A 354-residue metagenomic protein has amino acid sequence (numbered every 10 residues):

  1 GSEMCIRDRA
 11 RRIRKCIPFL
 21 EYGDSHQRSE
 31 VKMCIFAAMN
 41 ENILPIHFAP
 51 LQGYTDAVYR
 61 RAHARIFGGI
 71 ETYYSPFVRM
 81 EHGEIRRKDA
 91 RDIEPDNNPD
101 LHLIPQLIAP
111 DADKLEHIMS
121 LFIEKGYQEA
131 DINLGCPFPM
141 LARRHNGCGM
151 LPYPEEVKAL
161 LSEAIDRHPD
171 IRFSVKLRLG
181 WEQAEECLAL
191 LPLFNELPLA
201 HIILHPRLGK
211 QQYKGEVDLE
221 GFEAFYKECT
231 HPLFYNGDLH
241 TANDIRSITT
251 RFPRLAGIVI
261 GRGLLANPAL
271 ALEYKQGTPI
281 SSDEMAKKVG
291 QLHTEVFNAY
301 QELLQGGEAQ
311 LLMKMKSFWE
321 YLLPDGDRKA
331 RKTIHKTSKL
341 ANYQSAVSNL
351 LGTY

Functional and structural regions predicted by a protein language model:
G1-I6, Y22: Short, small-residue-biased leader/transition segments that mark boundaries at the very start of proteins
M39-N42, I46-H47, V58, A159 (+5 more regions): Alpha/beta catalytic cores of nucleotide-metabolism and tRNA/nucleoside-modifying enzymes
N40, L51-L121: Glycine-rich, positively charged N-terminal anion/phosphate-binding segment
I46-A49, Y73-S75, L103-L107, A130 (+4 more regions): Hydrophobic faces of well-ordered beta-strands that scaffold small-molecule active sites in alpha/beta enzyme cores
L51-G53, V78-M80, I108-P110, G135-P137 (+4 more regions): Active-site beta-loop-alpha junctions enriched in small/polar residues
G83-D89, P139-S162, Q211-E223, A269: Active-site-adjacent beta->alpha loops and helix N-cap segments on the catalytic face of soluble alpha/beta enzymes
S120-A130, L134, P139, L160-Q211 (+1 more regions): Alpha/beta enzyme core
